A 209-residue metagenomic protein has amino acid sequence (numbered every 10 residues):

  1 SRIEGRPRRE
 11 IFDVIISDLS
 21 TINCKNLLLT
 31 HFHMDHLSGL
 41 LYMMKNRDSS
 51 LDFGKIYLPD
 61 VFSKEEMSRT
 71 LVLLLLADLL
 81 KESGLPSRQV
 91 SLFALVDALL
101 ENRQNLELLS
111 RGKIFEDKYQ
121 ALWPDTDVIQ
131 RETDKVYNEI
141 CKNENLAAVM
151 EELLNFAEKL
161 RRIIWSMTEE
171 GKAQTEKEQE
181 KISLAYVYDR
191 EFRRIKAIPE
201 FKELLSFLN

Functional and structural regions predicted by a protein language model:
R2-R6, M34-D35, S63-E65, D127-I129: Short acidic, S/G/P-rich loop/turn micro-motifs used as interaction or catalytic elements
E4, L29, G84-R88: Generic alpha-helical structural element
G5-L58: Active-site metal-binding motif and surrounding structural segment of the metallo-beta-lactamase
Y42, N46-N209: Flexible, acidic/histidine-containing loops and adjacent segments that form or flank the divalent-metal
